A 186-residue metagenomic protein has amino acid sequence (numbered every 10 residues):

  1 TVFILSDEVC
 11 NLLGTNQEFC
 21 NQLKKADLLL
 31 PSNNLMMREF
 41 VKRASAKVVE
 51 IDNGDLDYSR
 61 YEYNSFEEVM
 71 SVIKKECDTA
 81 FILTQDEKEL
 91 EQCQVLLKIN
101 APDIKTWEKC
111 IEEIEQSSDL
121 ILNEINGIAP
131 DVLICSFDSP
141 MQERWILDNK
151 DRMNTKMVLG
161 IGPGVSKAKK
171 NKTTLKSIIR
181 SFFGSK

Functional and structural regions predicted by a protein language model:
T1-D55: N-terminal nucleotide/polyanion-binding subdomain common to many enzyme families
L5, T84, G162: Short beta-strand/turn micro-motifs composed of small residues that flank or help shape donor/cofactor-binding pockets
D7-V9, L35, F137-M141, G164: Short glycine-rich anion-binding loops that position phosphate/pyrophosphate groups of nucleotides and phosphorylated
Q17-K25, A46-V49, E143-V165: A short, gly/pro- and small-residue-rich
L28, T79, D131-V132: Structural motif
M37-D119, E124, I128: Conserved beta-alpha
C110-Q116, N154-S185: Short, flexible loop segments at boundaries between secondary-structure elements
I125, A129-S139, T155: Proline-aspartate-enriched helix->loop->beta-strand connector
